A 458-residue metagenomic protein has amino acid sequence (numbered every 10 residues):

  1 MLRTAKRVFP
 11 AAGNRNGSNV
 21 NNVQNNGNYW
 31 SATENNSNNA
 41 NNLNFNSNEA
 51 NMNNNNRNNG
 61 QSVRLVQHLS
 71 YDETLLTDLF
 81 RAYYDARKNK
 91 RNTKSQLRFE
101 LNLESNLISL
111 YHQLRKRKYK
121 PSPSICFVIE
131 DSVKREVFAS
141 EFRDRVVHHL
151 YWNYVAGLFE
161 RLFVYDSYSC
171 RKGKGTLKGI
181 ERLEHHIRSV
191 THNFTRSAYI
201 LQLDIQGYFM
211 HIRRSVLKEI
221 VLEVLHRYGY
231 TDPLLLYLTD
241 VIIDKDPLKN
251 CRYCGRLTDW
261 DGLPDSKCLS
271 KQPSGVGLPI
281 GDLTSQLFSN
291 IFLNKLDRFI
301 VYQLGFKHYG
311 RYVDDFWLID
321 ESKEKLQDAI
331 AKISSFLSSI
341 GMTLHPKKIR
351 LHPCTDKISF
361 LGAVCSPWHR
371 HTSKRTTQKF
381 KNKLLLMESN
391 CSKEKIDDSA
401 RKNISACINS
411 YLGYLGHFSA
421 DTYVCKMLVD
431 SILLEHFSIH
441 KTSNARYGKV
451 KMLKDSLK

Functional and structural regions predicted by a protein language model:
L2-S70: C-terminal, surface-exposed recognition/capping segments
S70-H226, Y230-L235, P247-N250, L457-K458: Conserved two-metal-ion catalytic palm core of "right-hand" nucleic acid polymerases, unifying RNA-dependent RNA
N106, H186, T191-V313, L318-K332 (+2 more regions): Conserved polymerase palm-domain catalytic core
S122-S124, G310-D314, P346-K347: Short Gly/Ser/Thr- and Asp/Glu-enriched loop/turn motifs at secondary-structure junctions
S140, R145, H149, D259-G275 (+3 more regions): Right-hand nucleic-acid polymerase module
C170-K178, W317-D320, L351-T355: Beta-rich nucleic-acid/ligand-interaction surfaces
S334-M342: A common structural junction motif
